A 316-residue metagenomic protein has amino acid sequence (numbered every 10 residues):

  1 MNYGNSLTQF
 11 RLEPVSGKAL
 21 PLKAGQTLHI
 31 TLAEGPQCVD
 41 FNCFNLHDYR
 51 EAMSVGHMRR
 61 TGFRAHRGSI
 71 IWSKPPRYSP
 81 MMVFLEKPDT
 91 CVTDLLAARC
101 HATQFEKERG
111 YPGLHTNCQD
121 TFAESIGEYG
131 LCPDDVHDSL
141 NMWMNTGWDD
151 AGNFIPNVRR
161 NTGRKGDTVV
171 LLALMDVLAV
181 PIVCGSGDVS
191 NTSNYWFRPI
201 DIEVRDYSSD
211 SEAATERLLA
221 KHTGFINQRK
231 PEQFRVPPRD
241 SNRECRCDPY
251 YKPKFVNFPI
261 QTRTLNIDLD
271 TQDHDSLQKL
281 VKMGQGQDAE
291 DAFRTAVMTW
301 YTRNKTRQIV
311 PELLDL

Functional and structural regions predicted by a protein language model:
M1-F258: Acidic, Ser/Thr/Pro
V256-T271, V281: Short Lys/Arg-rich basic patches
N266-D268, Q278, E290, R294: Key DNA-contacting residues within the recognition helix of helix-turn-helix
D273-S276: N-terminal alpha-helical segment
Q287-P311: Short, basic amphipathic alpha-helical segments that act as recognition/interaction helices in nucleic-acid-binding
L314-L316: Short, solvent-exposed charged binding patches
